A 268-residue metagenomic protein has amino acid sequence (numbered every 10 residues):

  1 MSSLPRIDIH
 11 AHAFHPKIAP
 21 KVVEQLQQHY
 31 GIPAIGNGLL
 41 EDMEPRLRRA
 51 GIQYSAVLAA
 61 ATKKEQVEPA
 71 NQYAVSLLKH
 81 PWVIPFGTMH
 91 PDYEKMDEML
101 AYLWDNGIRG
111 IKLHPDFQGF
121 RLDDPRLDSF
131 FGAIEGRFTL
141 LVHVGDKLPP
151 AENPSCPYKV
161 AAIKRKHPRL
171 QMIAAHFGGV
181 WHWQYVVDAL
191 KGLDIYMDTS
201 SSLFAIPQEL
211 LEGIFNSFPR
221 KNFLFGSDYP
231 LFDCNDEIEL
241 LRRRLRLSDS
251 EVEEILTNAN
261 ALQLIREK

Functional and structural regions predicted by a protein language model:
S2-F14, A19-Y54, S217-L224, F232-K268: Mid-to-C-terminal alpha-helical segments outside catalytic/metal-binding sites
I7-A11, S55-V57, P85-G87, I111-L113 (+4 more regions): Hydrophobic faces of well-ordered beta-strands that scaffold small-molecule active sites in alpha/beta enzyme cores
H10, L47, A74, L103 (+6 more regions): Conserved, mostly hydrophobic/aromatic
I18-P20, E152-V160, H182-G192, P207-F215 (+1 more regions): Histidine/acidic-residue-rich catalytic or RNA/ligand-binding cores of hydrolases and nuclease-related proteins
E44-G51, N71-W82, E98-G107, D128-G136 (+3 more regions): Acidic (Asp/Glu)-rich catalytic clusters
G51-Q66, Y73-V75, K79-H90, K112: Short, well-structured secondary-structure segments
A61-E65, P91-E94, E98, W104-V186: Divalent metal-binding pocket/active-site signature
I195-I206: His/Asp/Glu-enriched short active-site or ligand-binding loop at hydrolase and phosphoryl-transfer sites
